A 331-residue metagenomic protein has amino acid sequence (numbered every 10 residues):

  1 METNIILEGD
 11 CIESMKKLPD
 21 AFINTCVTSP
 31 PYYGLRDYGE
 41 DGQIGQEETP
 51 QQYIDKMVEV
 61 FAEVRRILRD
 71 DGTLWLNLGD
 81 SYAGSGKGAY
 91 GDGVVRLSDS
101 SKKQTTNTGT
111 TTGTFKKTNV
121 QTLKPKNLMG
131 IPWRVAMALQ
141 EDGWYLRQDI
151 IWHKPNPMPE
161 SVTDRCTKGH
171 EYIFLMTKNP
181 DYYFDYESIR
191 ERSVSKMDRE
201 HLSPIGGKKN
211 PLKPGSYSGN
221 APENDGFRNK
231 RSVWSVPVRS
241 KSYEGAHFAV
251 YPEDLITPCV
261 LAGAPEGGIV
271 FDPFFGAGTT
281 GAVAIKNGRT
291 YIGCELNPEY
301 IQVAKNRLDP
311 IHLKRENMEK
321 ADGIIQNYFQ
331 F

Functional and structural regions predicted by a protein language model:
M1-L313, F329-F331: Core catalytic lobe of class I
M318-F331: Acidic, low-complexity intrinsically disordered tails
